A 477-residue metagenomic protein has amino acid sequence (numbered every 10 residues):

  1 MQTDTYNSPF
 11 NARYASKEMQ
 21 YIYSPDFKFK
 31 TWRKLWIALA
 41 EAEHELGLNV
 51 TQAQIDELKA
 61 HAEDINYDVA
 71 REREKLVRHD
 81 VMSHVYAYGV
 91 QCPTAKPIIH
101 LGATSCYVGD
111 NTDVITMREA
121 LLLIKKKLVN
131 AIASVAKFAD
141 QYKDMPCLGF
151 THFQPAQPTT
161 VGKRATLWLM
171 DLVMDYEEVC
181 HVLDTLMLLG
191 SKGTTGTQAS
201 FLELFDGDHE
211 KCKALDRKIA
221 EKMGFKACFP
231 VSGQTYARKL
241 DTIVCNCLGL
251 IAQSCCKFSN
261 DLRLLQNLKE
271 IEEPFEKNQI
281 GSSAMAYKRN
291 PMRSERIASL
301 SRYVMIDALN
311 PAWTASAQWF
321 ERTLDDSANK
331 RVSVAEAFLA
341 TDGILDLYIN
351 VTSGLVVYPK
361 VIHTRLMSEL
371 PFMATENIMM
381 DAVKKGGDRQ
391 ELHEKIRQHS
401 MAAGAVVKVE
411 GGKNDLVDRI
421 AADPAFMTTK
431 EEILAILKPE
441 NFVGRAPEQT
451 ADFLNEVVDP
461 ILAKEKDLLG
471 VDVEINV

Functional and structural regions predicted by a protein language model:
M1-A199, F205-A220, G281-S282, M292-R296 (+4 more regions): A helix-coil-helix interface module used to build multimeric assemblies and to scaffold catalytic/cofactor sites
Q20-S24, V69-R71, Q279-S299, E321-E336 (+4 more regions): Short beta-alpha connecting loops at secondary-structure transitions that line or flank enzyme active sites
R78-V81, L128-V135, A139, A165-V179 (+5 more regions): Alpha-helical transition-metal enzyme core signature, strongest for iron centers
D140-G162, E272-K288, E321-A328, S353-M373: Glycine-rich cofactor-pocket loops
K163, T242-L250, N377-K385: Short, well-ordered beta-strand elements within core beta-sheets of diverse protein domains
D175, V179, K226, G233-S327 (+1 more regions): Glycine-rich anion/phosphate-binding loop at the beta-strand->alpha-helix junction
E272, K395-A402: Active/binding-pocket-proximal capping segment
Y303-R389, K395-Q398: Long, amphipathic alpha-helical stalk/connector segments used for oligomerization, subunit docking, or mechanical
